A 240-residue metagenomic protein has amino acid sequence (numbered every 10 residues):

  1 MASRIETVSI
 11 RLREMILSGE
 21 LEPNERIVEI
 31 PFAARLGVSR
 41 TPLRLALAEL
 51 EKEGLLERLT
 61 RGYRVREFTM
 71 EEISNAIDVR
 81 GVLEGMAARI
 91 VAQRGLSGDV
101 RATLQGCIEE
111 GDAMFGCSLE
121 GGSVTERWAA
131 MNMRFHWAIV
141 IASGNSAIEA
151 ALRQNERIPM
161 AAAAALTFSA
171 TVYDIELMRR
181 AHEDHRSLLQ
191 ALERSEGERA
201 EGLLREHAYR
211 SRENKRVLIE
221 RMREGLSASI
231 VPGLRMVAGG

Functional and structural regions predicted by a protein language model:
M1-Q93, A147, V217-G240: Short linear motifs at protein or domain termini
S3, E126, M178-R180: Short helix-capping and inter-helix turn/linker motifs at the boundaries of alpha-helical repeat units
T7, T60, L83, G106 (+2 more regions): Alpha-helix N-cap/N′ positions at the starts of helices
M70-S74, A92-S97, L119-S123, F168-L177: A ubiquitous short alpha-helical element
G98-S169, H182-A191, R199-E213: Conserved amphipathic alpha-helical segments that form helical-bundle/coiled-coil interaction surfaces
V172-G240: C-terminal regulatory/effector modules of DNA-binding transcriptional regulators
